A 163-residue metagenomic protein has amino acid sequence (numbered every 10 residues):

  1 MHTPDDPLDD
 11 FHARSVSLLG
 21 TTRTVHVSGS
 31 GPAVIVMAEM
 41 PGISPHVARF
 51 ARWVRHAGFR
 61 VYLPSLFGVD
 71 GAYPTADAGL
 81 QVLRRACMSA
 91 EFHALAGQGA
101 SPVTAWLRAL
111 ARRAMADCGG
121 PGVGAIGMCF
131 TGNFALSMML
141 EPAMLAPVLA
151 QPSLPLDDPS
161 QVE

Functional and structural regions predicted by a protein language model:
M1-E163: N-terminal cap/leader regions of alpha/beta-hydrolase-fold enzymes, predominantly small-molecule hydrolases
